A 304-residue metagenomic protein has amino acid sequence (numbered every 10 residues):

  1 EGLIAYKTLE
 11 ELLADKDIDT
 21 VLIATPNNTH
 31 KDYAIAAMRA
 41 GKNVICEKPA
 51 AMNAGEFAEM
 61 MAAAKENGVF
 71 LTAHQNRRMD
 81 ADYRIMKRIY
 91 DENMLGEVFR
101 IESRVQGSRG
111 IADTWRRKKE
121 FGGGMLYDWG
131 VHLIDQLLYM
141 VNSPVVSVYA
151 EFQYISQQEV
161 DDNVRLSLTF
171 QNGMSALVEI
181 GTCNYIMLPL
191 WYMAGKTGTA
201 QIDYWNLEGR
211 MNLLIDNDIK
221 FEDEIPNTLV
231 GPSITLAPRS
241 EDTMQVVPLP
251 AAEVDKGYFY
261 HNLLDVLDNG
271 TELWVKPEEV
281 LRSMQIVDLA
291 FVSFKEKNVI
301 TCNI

Functional and structural regions predicted by a protein language model:
L3-A63: Beta-loop-alpha module in the N-terminal Rossmann-like domain of NAD(P)-dependent dehydrogenases, especially those
K7, C46, L71-A73, E102 (+1 more regions): Hydrophobic residues in well-ordered beta-strands that form the structural core
T20-L22, A58, Q171, V247-P248 (+3 more regions): C-terminal helix-rich "cap/oligomerization" subdomain common to oxidoreductases
A58-N76, G96-S103: Rossmann-fold dehydrogenase core element
R77-Q157, K297: Predominantly a Rossmann-like dinucleotide-binding segment in NAD(P)-dependent oxidoreductases
E179-M187: Glycine-rich phosphate/pyrophosphate-binding beta-alpha loops
T197-V275: C-terminal glycine/acidic-rich active-site capping loop/insertion
